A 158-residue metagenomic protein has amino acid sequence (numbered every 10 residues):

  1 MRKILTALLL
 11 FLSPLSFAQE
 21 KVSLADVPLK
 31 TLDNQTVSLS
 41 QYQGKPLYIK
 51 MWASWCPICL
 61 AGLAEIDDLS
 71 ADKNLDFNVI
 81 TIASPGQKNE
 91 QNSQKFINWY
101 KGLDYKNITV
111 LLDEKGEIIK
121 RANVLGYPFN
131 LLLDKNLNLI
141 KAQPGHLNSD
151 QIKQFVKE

Functional and structural regions predicted by a protein language model:
I4-S13: Sec-dependent N-terminal signal peptides
S16-L39: N-terminal "domain-start" segment that seeds a small globular fold
L39-L60: Short active-site neighborhood of thiol/selenol oxidoreductases, capturing the structured segment around
Y48-I49, V79, N130: Hydrophobic beta-strand anchors of alpha/beta hydrolase catalytic cores
A61-G102, E114-K120: Structural microenvironment flanking redox-active thiols in thiol-disulfide oxidoreductases
G102-K106, L112-F155: Thiol/disulfide oxidoreductase modules built on the thioredoxin-like
